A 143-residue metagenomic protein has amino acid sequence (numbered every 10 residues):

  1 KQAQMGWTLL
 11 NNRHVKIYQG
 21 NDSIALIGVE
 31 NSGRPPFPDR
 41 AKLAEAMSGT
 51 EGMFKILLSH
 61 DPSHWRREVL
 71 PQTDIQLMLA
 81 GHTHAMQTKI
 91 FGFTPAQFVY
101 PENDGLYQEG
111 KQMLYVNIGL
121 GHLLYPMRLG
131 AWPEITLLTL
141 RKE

Functional and structural regions predicted by a protein language model:
K1-E143: Soluble catalytic domains of enzymes that build or remodel membrane lipids, polysaccharides, and related
